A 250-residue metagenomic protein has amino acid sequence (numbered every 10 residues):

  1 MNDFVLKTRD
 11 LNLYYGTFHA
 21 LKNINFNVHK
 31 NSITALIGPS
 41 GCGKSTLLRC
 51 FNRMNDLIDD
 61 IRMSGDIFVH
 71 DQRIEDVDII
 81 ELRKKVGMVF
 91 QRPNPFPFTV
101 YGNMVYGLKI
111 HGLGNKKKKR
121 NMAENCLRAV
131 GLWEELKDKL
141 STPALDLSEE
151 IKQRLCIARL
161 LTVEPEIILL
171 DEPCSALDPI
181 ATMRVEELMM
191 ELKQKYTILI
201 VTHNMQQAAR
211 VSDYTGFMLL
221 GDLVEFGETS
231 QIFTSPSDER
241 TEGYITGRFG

Functional and structural regions predicted by a protein language model:
L48, Y101-I110, R120, S141: Short helical segment in ABC ATPase nucleotide-binding domains corresponding to the A-loop/adjacent helical element
D66-E81, S141, I232: ABC ATPase NBD Q-loop/coupling interface
D71, K117-K137: Conserved ABC ATPase "signature" region
T142-L147, I151: Conserved ABC ATPase signature
I168-D171: Catalytic Walker B motif of ABC-type/P-loop ATPase nucleotide-binding domains
F226-G227: ABC ATPase "signature
